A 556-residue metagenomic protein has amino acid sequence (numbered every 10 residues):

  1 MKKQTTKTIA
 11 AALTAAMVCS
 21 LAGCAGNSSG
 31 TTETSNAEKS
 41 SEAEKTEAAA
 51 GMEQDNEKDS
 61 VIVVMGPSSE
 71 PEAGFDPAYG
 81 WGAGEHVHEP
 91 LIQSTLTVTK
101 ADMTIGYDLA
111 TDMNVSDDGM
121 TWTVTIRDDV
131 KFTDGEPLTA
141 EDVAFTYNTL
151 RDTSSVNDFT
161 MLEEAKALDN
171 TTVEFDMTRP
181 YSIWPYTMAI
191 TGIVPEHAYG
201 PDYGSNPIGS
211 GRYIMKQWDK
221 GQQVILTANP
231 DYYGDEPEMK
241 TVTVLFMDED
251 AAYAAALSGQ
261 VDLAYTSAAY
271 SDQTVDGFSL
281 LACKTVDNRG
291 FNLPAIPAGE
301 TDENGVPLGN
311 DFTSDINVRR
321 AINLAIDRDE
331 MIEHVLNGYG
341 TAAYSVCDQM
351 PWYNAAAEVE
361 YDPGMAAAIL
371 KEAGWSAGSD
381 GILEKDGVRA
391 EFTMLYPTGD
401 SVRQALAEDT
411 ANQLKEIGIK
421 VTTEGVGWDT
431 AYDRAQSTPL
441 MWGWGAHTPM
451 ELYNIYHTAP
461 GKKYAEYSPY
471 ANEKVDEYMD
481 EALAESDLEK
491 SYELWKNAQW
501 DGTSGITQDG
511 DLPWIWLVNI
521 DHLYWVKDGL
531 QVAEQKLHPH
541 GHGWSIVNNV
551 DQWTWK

Functional and structural regions predicted by a protein language model:
V63-M65, G135, A256-L257, L263-T266 (+3 more regions): Periplasmic binding protein-like
V64-V115, I208: N-terminal lobe/hinge region of extracytoplasmic solute-binding protein
K100-T104, P180, Y186-P237, T241 (+5 more regions): Gly/Pro-rich hinge or "lid" segments in bacterial periplasmic/extracellular proteins
T111-S154, E174, D311-S314: Aromatic- and charge-enriched surface segment that lines or borders ligand/interaction sites
N114, D118, N157-A198: Surface-exposed binding/hinge segments that line and control ligand-binding clefts or catalytic entry sites
T139-T146, T172-E174, G211-R212, K240-T241 (+4 more regions): Alpha-helical secondary-structure segments
D219, Q223, N323-N354, E358 (+3 more regions): Detector for C-terminal structural segments
P230-T274, K420-T422: Ligand-site clamp/hinge motif
